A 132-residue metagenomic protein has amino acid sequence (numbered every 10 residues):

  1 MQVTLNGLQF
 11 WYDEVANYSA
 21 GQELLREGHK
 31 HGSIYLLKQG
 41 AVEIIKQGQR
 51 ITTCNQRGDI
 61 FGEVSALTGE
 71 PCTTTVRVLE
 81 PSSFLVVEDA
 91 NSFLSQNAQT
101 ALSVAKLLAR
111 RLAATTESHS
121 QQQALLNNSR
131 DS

Functional and structural regions predicted by a protein language model:
M1-I45: Regulatory nucleotide-sensing modules
W11, T53-A109, A113: Cyclic-nucleotide recognition modules
E14, S33, R50-I51, T75: Short, conserved secondary-structure segments in the cores of folded domains
Q22, Q47-Q49, D59: Well-ordered beta-strand scaffold positions
L25, E43, T52, F93-L94: Nucleotide phosphate-binding site architecture
H29, L37, Q47, G69 (+1 more regions): A short, compositionally biased micro-patch
A109-S132: Polybasic "coupling" helices that flank or enter modular domains
